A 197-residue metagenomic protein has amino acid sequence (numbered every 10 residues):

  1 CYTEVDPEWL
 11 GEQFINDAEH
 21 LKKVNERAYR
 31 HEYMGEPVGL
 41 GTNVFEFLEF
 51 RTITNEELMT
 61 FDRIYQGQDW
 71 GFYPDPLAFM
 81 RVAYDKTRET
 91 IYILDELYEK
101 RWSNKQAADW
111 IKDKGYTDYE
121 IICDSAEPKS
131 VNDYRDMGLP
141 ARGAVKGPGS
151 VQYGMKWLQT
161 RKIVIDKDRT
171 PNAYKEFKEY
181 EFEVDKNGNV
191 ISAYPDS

Functional and structural regions predicted by a protein language model:
Y2-Q68: ATPase catalytic-site recognition across NTP-hydrolyzing enzymes
T3-V5, Y84, A126: Generic structural motif
P7, G11-I15, E26, R30 (+4 more regions): Alpha-helix initiation and N-capping motif
N25-A28, E36, L40, P74 (+3 more regions): Short secondary-structure junctions and interdomain/linker hinges
E26, Y73-P74, Y84-E89: Secondary-structure boundary elements
R30, M34, E46, Y73 (+2 more regions): Generic, ordered loop/turn and secondary-structure boundary motif
M59-A83: Gly/Thr-rich phosphate-binding beta-strand-loop-beta motif of the actin/hexokinase/Hsp70
M80, T87-D196: Mg2+-dependent endonuclease catalytic cores in nucleic-acid-processing enzymes, primarily RNase H-like
